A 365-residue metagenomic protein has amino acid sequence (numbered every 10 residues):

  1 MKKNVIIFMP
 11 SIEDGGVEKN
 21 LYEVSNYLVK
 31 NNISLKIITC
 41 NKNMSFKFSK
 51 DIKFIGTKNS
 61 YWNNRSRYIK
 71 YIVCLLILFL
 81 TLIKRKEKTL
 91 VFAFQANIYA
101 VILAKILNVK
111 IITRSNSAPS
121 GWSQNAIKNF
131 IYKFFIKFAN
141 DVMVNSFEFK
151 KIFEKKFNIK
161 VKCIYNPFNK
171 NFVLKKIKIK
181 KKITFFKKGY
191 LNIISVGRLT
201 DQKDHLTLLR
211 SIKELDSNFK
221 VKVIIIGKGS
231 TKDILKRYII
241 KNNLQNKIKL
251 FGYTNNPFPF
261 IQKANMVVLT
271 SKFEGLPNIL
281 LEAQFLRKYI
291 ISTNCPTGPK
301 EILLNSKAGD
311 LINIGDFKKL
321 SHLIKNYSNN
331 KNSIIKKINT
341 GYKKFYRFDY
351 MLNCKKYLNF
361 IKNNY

Functional and structural regions predicted by a protein language model:
I7-S66, K150-E154, S230: N-terminal strand-loop element at the rim of the active site of nucleotide-sugar-dependent glycosyltransferases
G16, N332-Y365: A charged, aromatic-enriched C-terminal amphipathic alpha-helix characteristic of glycosyltransferases across folds
E18-E23, L191, S195-E214, F219 (+2 more regions): A conserved mid-protein helix/loop that constitutes part of the nucleotide-sugar donor-binding site
F92-Y99, S115-N116: Short His-centered aromatic/hydrophobic patch
E148, P167: Carbohydrate-associated surface elements
Y253, K272: Aromatic "clamp/platform" in nucleotide-sugar-dependent glycosyltransferases that forms part of the donor/acceptor
Y289-T293: Short hydrophobic beta-strand element within catalytic cores of glycosyltransferases and related nucleotide-activated
N305-F317, N326-K331: Conserved acidic donor-binding segment of nucleotide-sugar-dependent glycosyltransferases
